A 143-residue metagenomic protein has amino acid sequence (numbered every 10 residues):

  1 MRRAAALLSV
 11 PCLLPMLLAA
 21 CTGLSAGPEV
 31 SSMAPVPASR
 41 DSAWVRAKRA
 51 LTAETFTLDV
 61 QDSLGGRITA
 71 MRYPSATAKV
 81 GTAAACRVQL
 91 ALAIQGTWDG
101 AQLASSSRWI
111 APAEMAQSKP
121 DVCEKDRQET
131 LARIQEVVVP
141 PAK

Functional and structural regions predicted by a protein language model:
M1-L13: Bacterial N-terminal signal peptides that target proteins for export
L17-A20: C-terminal motif of bacterial Sec signal peptides marking the signal peptidase cleavage site
T22-K143: Ser/Thr-rich, low-complexity intrinsically disordered terminal regions
